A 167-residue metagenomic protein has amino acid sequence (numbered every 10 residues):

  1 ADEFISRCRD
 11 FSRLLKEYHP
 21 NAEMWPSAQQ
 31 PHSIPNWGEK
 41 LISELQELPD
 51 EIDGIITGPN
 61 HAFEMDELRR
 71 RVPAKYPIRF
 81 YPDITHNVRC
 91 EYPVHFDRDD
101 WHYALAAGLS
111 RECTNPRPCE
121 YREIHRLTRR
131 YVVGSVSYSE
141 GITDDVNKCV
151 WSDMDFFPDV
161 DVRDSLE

Functional and structural regions predicted by a protein language model:
A1-E167: Catalytic-core regions of glycoside hydrolase
